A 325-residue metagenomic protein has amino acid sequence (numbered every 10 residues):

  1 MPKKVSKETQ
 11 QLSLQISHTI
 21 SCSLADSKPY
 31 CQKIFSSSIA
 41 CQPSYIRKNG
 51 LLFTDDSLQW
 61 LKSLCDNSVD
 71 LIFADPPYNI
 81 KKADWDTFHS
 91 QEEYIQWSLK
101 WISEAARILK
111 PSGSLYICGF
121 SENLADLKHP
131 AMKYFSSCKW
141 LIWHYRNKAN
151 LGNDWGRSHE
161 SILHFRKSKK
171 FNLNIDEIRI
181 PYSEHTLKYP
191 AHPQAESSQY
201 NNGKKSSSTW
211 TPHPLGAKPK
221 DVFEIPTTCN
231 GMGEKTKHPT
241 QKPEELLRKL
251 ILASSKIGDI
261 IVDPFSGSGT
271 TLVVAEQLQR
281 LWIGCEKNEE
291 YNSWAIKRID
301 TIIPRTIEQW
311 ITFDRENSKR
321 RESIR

Functional and structural regions predicted by a protein language model:
M1-I34, I39-W294: Core catalytic lobe of class I
E290-R325: Cysteine-dependent PTP/DSP-like catalytic domain, specifically the C-terminal lobe
